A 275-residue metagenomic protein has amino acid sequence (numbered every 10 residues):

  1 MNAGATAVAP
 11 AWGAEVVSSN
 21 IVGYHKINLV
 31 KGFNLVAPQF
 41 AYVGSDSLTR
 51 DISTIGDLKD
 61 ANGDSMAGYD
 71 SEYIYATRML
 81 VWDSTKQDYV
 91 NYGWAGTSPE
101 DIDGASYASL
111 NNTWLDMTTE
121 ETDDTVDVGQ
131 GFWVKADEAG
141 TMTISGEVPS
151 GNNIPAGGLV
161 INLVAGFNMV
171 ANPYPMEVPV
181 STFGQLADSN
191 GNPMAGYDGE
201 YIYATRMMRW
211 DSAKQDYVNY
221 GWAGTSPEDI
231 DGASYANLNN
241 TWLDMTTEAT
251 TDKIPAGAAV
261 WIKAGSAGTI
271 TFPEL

Functional and structural regions predicted by a protein language model:
M1-G13: Sec-dependent, cleavable N-terminal signal peptides
P10-L275: N-terminal exported-region signature
